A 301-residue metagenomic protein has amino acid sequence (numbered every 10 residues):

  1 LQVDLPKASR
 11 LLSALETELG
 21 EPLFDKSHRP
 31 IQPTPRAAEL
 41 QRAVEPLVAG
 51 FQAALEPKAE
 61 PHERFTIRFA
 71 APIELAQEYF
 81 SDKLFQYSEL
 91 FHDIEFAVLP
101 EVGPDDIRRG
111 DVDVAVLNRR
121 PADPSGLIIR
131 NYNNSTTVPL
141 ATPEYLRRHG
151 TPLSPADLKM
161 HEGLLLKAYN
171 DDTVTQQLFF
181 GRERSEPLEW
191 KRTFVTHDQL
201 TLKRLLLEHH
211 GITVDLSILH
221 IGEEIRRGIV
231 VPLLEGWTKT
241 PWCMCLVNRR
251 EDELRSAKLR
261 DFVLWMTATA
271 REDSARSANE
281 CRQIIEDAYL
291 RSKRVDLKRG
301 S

Functional and structural regions predicted by a protein language model:
Q2-K7, L11: Helix-turn-helix DNA-binding motif, specifically the short coil turn and the N-cap/start of the second
A14-P33: A short LG(V/I)-centered, amphipathic sequence patch enriched for acidic residue(s) preceding the LG motif
E18-L19, L40-H62: Alpha-helical linker/hinge and terminal dimerization helices associated with HTH transcriptional regulators
T34-A37, I107-R108, L158, R204-G211 (+2 more regions): Hydrophobic residues within well-ordered alpha-helices
R64-P124: Central regulatory/effector-binding core of bacterial HTH transcription factors
L99-V195: Acidic, Gly/Pro-rich loop/turn segments at junctions of secondary structure
S185-P232, W237-T240: Hydrophobic hinge/microswitch elements
I221-R227, G236-S301: C-terminal effector-binding regulatory domain of bacterial HTH transcription factors
